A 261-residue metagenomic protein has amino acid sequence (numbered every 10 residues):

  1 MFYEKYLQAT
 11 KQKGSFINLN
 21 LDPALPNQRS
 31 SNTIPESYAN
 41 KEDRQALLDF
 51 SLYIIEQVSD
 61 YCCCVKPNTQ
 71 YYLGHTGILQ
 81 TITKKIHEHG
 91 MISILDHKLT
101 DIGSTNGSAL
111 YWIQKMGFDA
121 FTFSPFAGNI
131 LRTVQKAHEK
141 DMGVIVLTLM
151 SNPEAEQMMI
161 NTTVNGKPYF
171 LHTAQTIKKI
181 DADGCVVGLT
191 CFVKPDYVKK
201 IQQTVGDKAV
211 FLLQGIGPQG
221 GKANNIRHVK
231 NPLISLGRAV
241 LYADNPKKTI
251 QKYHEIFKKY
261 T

Functional and structural regions predicted by a protein language model:
M1-E88, I92, N165, T176 (+1 more regions): Conserved N-terminal beta1-alpha1 strand-loop-helix module at the mouth
K13-I17, D60-C63, H89-I92, F118-D119 (+4 more regions): Short, well-ordered coil/turn segments that N-cap beta-strands
L19, V65, D96, F121 (+2 more regions): Conserved, mostly hydrophobic/aromatic
A24-A39, D101-T190, K208: Conserved anion-binding
L47-I54, V58-K66, V187-K199, L213 (+3 more regions): Conserved alpha/beta-domain cores
Y71-K85, I102-S108, P125-M142, T190-T204 (+1 more regions): Active-site-adjacent beta->alpha loops and helix N-cap segments on the catalytic face of soluble alpha/beta enzymes
C185, T190-S235, A239-V240: A C-terminal functional module that forms or caps the active site or interfaces directly with catalytic machinery
Q219, N231-T261: C-terminal functional extensions of proteins
